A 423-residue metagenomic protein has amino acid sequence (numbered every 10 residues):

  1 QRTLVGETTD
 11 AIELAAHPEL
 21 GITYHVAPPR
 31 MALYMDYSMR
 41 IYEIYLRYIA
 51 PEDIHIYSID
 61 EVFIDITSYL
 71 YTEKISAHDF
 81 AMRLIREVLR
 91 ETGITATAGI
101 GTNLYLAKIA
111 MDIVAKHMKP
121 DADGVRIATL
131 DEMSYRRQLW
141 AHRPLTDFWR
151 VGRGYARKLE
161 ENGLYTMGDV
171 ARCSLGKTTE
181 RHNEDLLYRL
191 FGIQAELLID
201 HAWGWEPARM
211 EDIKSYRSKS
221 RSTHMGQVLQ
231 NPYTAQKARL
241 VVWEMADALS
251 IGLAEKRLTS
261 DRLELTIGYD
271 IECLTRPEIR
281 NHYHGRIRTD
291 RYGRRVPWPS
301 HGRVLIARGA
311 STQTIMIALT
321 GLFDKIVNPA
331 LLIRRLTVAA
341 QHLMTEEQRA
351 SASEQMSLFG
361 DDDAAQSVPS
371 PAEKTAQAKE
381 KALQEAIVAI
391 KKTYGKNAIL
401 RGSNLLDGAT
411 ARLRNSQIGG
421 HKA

Functional and structural regions predicted by a protein language model:
Q1, G21, D147, Y155-I333 (+1 more regions): DNA-contacting surface of Y-family translesion DNA polymerases
Q1-M210, D363-A423: Gly/Gly-Pro- and Ser/Thr-rich, intrinsically disordered tail segments characteristic of DNA damage-repair and tolerance
D53, K74-R86, H117-L130, Y216-S222 (+4 more regions): Short, Lys/Arg-enriched charge-dense amphipathic segments
T72, L106, C273-T275, E346-Q348: Residue-level signal for secondary-structure boundary sites
T102-Y105, D200-W203, T259-I271, L332-M344 (+1 more regions): A glycine-rich phosphate-binding loop feature that marks nucleotide/adenosyl-phosphate handling sites
Y292-A423: Acidic, metal-coordinating catalytic segment for phosphate/diphosphate chemistry, firing primarily on the Nudix
